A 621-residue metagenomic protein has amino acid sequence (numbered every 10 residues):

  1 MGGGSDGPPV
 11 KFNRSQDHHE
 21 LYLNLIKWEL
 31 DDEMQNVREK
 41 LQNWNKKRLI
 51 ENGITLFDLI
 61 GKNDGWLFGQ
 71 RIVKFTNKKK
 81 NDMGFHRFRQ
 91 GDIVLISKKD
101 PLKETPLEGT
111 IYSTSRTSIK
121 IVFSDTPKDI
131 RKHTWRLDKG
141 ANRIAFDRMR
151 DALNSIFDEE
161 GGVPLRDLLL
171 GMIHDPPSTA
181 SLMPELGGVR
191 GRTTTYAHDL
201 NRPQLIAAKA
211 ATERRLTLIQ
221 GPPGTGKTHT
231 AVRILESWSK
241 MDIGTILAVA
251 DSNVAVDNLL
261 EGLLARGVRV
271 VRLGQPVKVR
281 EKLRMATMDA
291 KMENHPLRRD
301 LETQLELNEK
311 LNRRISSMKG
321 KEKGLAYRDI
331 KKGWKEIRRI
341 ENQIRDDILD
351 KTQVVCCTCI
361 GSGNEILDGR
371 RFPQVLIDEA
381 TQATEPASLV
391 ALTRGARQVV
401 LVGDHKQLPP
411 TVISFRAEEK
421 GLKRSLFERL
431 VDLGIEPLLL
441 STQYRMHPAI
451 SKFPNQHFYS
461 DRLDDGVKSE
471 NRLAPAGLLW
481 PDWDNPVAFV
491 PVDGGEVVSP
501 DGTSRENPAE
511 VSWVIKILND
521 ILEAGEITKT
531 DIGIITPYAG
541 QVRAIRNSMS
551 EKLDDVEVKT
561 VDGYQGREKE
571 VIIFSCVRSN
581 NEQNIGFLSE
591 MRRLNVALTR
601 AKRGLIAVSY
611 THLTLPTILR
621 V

Functional and structural regions predicted by a protein language model:
G2-L25, D31, G69, K80-I206 (+4 more regions): Pre-ATPase regulatory/linker segments immediately N-terminal to the P-loop/RecA-like helicase/translocase core
L23-N52: Extended boundary segments
G61-K74: Short, basic/aromatic beta-hairpin or loop at an interaction surface
K74, R87-R89, I93-S97, T110-Y112 (+10 more regions): Beta-strand cores of modular interaction/reader domains in eukaryotic scaffold and signaling proteins, especially PDZ
D82, T194, Q343, V558-T560: Short, solvent-exposed loop/turn positions at domain surfaces that link secondary-structure elements or cap domain
P106, F123-D125, T179-M292, K332-E341 (+1 more regions): ASCE P-loop NTPase helicase motor core
M241-G244, S252, I360-L613, R620: Conserved helicase motor core of SF1/SF2 NTP-dependent helicases
R272, V277-R339, D461-L478: Non-catalytic helical/coil scaffold and regulatory linker elements that flank RecA-like P-loop NTPase motors
